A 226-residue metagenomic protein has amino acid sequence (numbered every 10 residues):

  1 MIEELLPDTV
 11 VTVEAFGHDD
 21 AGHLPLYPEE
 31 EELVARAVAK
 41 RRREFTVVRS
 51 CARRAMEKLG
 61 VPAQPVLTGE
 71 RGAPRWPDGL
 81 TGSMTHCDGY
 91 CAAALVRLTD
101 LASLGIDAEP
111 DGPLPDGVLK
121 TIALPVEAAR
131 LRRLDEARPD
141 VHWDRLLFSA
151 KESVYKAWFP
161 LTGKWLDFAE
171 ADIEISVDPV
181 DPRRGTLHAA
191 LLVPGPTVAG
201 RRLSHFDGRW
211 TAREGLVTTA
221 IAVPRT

Functional and structural regions predicted by a protein language model:
M1-T226: Core catalytic alpha/beta fold that binds nucleotide/phospho-ligands
